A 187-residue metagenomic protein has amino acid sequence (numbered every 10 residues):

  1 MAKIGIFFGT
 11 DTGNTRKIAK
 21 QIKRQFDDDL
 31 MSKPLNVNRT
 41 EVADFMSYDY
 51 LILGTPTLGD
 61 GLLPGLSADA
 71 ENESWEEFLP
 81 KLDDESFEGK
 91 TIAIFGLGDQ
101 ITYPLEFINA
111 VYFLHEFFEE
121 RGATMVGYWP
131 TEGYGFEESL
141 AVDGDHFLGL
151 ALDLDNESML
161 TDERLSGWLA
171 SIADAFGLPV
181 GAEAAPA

Functional and structural regions predicted by a protein language model:
M1-T10, P34-V37, M125: A short, flexible N-terminal coil/short beta segment enriched in small residues
A2-Q25: N-terminal beta1-alpha1 ligand-phosphate binding loop
D11-N14, T40, T102: Glycine-/small-residue-rich active-site loops that bind phosphorylated ligands and cofactors
K23-P34, E73: Short coil-to-helix leader/linker segments, especially the first N-terminal amphipathic alpha-helix with its helix
D29, S47-A187: FMN-binding flavodoxin-like domain, especially the glycine-rich phosphate-binding loop
D29-E41, W129: A short beta-strand-loop structural module common to alpha/beta enzyme folds
